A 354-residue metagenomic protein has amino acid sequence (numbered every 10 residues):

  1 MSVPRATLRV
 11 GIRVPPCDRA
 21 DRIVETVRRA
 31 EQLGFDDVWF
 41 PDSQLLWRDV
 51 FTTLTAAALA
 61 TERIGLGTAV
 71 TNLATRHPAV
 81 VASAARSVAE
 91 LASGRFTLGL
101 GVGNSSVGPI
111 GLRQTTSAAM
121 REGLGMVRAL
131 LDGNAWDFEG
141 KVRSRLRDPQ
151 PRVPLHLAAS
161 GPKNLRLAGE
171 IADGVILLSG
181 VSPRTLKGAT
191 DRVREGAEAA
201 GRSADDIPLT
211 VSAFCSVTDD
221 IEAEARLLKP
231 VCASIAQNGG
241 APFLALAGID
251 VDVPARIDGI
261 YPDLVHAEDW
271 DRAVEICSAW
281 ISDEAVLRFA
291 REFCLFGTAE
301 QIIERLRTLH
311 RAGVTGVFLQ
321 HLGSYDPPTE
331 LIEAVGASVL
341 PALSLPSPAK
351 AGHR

Functional and structural regions predicted by a protein language model:
M1-T68, V153, K350-H353: N-terminal beta1-alpha1-beta2 module of alpha/beta enzyme domains
S2, R113-L146, D191, E195-R311 (+1 more regions): An alpha-helical appendage that flanks or caps ligand/catalytic pockets
L8-D21, T71-P78, P149-S160, C215-S216 (+1 more regions): Active-site mouth loops of central-metabolism enzymes
V10-V14, V38-F40, L66-A69, F96-L100 (+4 more regions): Hydrophobic faces of well-ordered beta-strands that scaffold small-molecule active sites in alpha/beta enzyme cores
D18-A30, V81-A84, A159-L167, L228 (+1 more regions): Short, acidic/polar
L33, L91, E170-I171, A312-V314: Structural motif
G34, A57, V88, V127 (+5 more regions): Conserved, mostly hydrophobic/aromatic
D37-A60, N72, N104-V107, G180-P183 (+1 more regions): Glycine-rich, proline-tolerant flexible connector loops at the mouths of alpha/beta enzymes
